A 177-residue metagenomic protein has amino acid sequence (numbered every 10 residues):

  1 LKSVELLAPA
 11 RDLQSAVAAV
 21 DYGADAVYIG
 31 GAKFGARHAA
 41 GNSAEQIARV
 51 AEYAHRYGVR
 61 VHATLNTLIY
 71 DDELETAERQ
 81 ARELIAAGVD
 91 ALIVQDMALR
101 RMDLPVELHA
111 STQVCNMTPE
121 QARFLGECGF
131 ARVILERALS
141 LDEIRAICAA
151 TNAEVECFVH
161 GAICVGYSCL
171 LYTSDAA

Functional and structural regions predicted by a protein language model:
E5-A26: N-terminal basic/disordered segments at the start of proteins
L6-A8, V27-I29, V61-L65, L92-V94 (+3 more regions): Hydrophobic faces of well-ordered beta-strands that scaffold small-molecule active sites in alpha/beta enzyme cores
A19, D96, L125, C157: Conserved, mostly hydrophobic/aromatic
V20-D21, A48-G58, I85-A86, D103: Acidic (Asp/Glu)-rich catalytic clusters
Y28-E45, L65-D71: Glycine-rich, proline-tolerant flexible connector loops at the mouths of alpha/beta enzymes
H38-A48, M97-L104, A138-A150: Active-site-adjacent beta->alpha loops and helix N-cap segments on the catalytic face of soluble alpha/beta enzymes
V59, T64-F124: N-terminal active-site wall of soluble small-molecule enzyme domains
Y172-A177: Conserved small/polar residues in nucleotide/adenosyl-binding loops
